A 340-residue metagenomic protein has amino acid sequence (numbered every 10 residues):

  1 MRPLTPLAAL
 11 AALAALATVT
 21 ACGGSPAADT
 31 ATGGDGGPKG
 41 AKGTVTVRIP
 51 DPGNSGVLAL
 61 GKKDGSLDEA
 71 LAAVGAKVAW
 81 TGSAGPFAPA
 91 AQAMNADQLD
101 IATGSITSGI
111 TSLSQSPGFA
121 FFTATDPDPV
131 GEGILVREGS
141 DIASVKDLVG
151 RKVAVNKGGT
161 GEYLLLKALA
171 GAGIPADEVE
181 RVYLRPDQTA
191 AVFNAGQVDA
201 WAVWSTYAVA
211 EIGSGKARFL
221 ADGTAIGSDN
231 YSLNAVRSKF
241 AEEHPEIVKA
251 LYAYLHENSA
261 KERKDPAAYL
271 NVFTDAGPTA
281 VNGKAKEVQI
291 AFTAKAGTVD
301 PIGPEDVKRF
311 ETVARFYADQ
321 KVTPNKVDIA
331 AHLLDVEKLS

Functional and structural regions predicted by a protein language model:
M1-L10: Bacterial N-terminal signal peptides that target proteins for export
A17-A21: C-terminal motif of bacterial Sec signal peptides marking the signal peptidase cleavage site
G23-P26: Bacterial signal peptide processing site
D29-P175, R181-Y183, D199, S228: Short, glycine-/small- and polar/acidic-enriched structural segments that line small-molecule recognition paths
T107, R181, D187-A276: Pocket-lining segment of extracytoplasmic ligand-binding domains
T125-V136, A217-F240, V248, Y252 (+2 more regions): Periplasmic-binding protein-like
E242-V322: Secondary-structure end/capping motifs
A314-S340: Conserved C-terminal helix/tail region of periplasmic/extracytoplasmic solute-binding proteins
